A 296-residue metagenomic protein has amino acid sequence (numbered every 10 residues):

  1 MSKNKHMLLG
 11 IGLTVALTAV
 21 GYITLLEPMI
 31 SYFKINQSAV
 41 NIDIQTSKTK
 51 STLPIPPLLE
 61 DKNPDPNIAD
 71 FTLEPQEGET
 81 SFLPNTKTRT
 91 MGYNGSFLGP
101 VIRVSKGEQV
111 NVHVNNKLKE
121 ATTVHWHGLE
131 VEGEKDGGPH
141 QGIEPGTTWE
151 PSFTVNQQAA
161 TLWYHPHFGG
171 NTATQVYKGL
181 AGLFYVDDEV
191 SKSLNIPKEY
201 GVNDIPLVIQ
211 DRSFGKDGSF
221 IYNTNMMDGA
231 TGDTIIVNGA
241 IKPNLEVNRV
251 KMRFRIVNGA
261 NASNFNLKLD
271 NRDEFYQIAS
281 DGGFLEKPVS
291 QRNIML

Functional and structural regions predicted by a protein language model:
M1-N4: Short, Lys/Arg-rich N-terminal segment immediately upstream of the first membrane anchor
H6-I11, A19-E134, G138-E150, V202 (+2 more regions): N-terminal, post-signal-peptide metal-ligating segments of extracellular/periplasmic oxidoreductases, dominated by
T49-L53, P57, V176-V190, I236 (+2 more regions): A short beta-strand/turn structural motif
N63, D187-I205: Low-complexity, Pro/Ser/Thr- and charge-rich linker/hinge segments at domain boundaries
I68, Y177-A181, V202-D204: Short edge beta-strand segments in beta-sheet-rich domains
Q76-G78, N115-K119, L129, N156-Q158 (+7 more regions): Solvent-exposed coil/turn segments that connect beta secondary-structure elements in extracytoplasmic/periplasmic
L118-A121, L129-V131, G137-K192, Q291-L296: Extracellular/periplasmic metallocenter environments
G133-K135, I209, K216-L296: Histidine- and aromatic-rich segments of cupredoxin/plastocyanin-like copper-binding domains
